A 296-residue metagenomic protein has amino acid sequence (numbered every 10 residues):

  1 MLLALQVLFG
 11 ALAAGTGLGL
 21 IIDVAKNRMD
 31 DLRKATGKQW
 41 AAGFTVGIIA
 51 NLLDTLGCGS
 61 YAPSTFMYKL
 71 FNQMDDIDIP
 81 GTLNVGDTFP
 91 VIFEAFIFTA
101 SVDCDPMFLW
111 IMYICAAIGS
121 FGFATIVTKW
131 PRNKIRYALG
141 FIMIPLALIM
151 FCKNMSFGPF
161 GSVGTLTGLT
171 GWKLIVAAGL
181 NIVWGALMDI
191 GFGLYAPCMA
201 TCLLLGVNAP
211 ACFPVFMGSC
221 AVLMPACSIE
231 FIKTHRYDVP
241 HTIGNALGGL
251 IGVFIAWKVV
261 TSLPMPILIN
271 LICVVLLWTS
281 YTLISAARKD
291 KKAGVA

Functional and structural regions predicted by a protein language model:
M1-G10: Feature marks short, highly hydrophobic, charge-poor N-terminal signal-anchor/signal peptide-like helices that anchor
A14-D31, A124-N133, F141-G164, W278-V295: Transmembrane helix exit motif
N27-A41: Membrane-interfacial, low-structure loops and terminal tails that flank and connect transmembrane helices in multi-pass
A35-G37, P106-Y113, K134-R136, F160-L174: Interhelical loops and loop-helix junctions of multi-pass membrane transporters/channels
G37-A117, A178-N181, G185-V253, W257 (+4 more regions): Small-residue-rich hydrophobic segments that form or flank transmembrane alpha-helices in multi-pass membrane proteins
P80, R136-L139, F213, I243 (+1 more regions): Hydrophobic/aromatic positions within or immediately flanking transmembrane alpha-helices of multi-pass small-molecule
F98-P106, M155-L169, W257-P266: Membrane-interface helix termini and inter-helical loops of multi-pass transporters
G218, P264-V274: Loop-to-transmembrane alpha-helix initiation sites
